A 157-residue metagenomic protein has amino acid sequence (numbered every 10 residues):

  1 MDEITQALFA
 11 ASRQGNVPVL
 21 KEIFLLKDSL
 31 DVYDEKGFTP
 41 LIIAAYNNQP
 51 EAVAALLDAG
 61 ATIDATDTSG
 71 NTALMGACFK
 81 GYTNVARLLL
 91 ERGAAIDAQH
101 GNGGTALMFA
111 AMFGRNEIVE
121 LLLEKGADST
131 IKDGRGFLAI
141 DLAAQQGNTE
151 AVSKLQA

Functional and structural regions predicted by a protein language model:
M1-L26, D31-F38, N47, D58 (+1 more regions): Intrinsically disordered, low-complexity regulatory segments in ankyrin-centric signaling systems
M1-Q14, R92, K125-D128, G134-A157: Ankyrin-repeat-protein effector appendages
A10-G15, I43-Q49, G76-Y82, F109-R115 (+1 more regions): Ankyrin repeat A-helix N-terminal signature
N16-F24, Q49-L57, Y82-L90, R115-L123 (+1 more regions): Ankyrin repeat structural motif
D64-N84: Helix-adjacent hinge/juxtasegments
